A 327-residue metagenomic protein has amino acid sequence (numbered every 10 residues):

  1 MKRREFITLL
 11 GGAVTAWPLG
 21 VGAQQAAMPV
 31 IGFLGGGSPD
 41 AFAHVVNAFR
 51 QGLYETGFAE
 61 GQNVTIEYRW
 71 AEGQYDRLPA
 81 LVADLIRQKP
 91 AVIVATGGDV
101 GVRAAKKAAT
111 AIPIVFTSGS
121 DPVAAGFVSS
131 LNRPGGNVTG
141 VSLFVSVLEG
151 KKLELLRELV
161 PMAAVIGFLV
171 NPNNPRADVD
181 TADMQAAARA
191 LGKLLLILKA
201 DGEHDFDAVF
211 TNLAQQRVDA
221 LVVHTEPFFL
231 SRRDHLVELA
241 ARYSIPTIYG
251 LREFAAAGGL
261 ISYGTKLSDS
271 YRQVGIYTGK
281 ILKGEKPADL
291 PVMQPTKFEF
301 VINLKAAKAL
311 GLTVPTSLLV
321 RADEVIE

Functional and structural regions predicted by a protein language model:
M1-E327: Short hydrophobic alpha-helices and adjacent helix-cap/hinge residues
